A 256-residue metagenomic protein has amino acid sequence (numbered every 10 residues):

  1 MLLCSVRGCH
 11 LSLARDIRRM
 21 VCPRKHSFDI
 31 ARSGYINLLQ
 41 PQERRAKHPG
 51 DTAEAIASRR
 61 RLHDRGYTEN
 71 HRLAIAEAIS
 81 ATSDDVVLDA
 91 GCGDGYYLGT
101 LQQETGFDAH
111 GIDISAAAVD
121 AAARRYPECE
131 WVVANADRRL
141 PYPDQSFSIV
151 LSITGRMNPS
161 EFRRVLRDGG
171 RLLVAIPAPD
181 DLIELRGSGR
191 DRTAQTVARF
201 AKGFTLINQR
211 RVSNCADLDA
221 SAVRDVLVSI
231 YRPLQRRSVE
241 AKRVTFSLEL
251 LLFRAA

Functional and structural regions predicted by a protein language model:
M1-H48: N-terminal auxiliary segments of SAM/dcSAM-dependent transferases
R45, G50-H71: Class I SAM-dependent methyltransferase Rossmann-like catalytic core, especially the SAM/SAH-binding loop
R65-S83: Conserved alpha-helix/loop element of class I SAM-dependent methyltransferases that forms part of the SAM/SAH-binding
V86-L88, G93-R139: Class I SAM-dependent methyltransferase SAM/SAH-binding core
R138-I149: A short acidic, Gly/Pro-enriched loop at the edge of an enzyme's catalytic core that lines a small-molecule cofactor
P159-R171: A short glycine-rich, Lys/Arg-flanked "PGG" loop and its adjoining helix->strand segment in the class I
G170-D180: Conserved beta-strand signature within the Rossmann-like core of class I S-adenosyl-L-methionine
V212-A256: Conserved Class I S-adenosyl-L-methionine
